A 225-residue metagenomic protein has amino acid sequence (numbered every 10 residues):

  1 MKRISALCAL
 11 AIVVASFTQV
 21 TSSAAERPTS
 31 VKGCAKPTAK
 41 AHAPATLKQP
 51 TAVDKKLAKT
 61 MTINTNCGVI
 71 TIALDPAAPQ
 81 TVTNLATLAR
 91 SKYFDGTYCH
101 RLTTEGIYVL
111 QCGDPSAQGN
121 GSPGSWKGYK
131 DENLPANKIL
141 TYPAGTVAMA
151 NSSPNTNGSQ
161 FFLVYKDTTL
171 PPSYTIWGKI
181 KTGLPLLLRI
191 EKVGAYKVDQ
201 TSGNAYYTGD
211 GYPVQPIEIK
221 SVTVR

Functional and structural regions predicted by a protein language model:
K2-I4, C8, V13-R225: Cyclophilin-like peptidyl-prolyl cis-trans isomerases
